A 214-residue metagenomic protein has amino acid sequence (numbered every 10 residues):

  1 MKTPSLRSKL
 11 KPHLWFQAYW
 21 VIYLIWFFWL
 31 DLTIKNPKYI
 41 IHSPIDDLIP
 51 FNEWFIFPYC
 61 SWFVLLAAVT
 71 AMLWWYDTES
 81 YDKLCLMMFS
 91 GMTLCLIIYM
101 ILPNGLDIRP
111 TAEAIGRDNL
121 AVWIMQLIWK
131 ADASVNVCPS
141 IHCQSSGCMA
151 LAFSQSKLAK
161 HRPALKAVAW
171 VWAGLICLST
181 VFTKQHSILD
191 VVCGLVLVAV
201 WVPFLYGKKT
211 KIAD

Functional and structural regions predicted by a protein language model:
M1-L66, G116-D118: N-terminal transmembrane-helix/juxtamembrane module of multi-pass inner/ER membrane proteins
V21, P58-L65, I141-S145, V192-V196: Membrane-embedded alpha-helical segments of multi-pass membrane proteins, especially the transmembrane helices
L24-W29, M92-I101, V171-V181: Aromatic-anchored segments of alpha-helical transmembrane domains
D31-P44, W74-A164, I212: Membrane-interface loops
I56-M72, F89, T93, S145: Hydrophobic alpha-helical transmembrane segments
L65-T70, S146-A152, V171-S179: Hydrophobic, membrane-inserted alpha-helices
E113, A133-C138, L175-V202: Interfacial helix-loop-helix junctions of multi-pass membrane proteins
F204-D214: Membrane-interface capping segments at transmembrane-helix boundaries
